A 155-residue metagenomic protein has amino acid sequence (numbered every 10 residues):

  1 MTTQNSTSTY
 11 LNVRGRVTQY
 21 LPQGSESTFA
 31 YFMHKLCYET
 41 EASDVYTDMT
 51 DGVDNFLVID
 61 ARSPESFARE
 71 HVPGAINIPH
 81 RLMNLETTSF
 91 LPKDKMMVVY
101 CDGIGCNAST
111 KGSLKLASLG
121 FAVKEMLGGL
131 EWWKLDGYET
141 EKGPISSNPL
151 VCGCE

Functional and structural regions predicted by a protein language model:
M1-V58, R62-S66, P144-E155: Flexible, polar/low-complexity N-terminal or interdomain linker segments that lie immediately upstream of folded
G52-V58, P73-G74, M96, A122: Short active-site oxyanion
F67-P73: Short loop/helix-cap segments at secondary-structure boundaries that form the rim of catalytic
I76, K93-D94, T140-P144: Short, hinge-like loop/turn segments at secondary-structure boundaries
L82-T87: Alpha-helical scaffolding within the catalytic cores of extracellular/periplasmic polymer-degrading hydrolases
T88-K134: Catalytic cysteine-centered active loop of the rhodanese-like fold, especially the PTP/DSP P-loop
F121-E155: A generic hydrophobic-segment detector
